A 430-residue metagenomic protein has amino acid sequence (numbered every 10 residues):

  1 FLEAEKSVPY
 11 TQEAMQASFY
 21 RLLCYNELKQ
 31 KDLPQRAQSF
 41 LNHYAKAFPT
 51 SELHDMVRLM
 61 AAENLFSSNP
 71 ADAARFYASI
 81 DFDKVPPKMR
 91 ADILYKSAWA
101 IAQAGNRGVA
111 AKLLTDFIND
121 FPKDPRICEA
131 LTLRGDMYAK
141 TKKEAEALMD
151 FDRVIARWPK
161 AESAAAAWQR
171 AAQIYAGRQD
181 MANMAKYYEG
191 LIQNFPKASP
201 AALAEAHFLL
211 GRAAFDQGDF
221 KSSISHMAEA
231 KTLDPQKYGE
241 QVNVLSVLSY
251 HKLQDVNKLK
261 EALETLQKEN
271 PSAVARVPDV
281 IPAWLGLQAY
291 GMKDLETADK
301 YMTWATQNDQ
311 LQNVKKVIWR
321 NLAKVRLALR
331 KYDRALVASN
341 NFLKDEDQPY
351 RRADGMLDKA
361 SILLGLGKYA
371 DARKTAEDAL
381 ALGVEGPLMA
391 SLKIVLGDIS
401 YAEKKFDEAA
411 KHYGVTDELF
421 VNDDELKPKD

Functional and structural regions predicted by a protein language model:
F1-D430: Acidic, polar-rich low-complexity tracts and alpha-helical solenoid repeat scaffolds
